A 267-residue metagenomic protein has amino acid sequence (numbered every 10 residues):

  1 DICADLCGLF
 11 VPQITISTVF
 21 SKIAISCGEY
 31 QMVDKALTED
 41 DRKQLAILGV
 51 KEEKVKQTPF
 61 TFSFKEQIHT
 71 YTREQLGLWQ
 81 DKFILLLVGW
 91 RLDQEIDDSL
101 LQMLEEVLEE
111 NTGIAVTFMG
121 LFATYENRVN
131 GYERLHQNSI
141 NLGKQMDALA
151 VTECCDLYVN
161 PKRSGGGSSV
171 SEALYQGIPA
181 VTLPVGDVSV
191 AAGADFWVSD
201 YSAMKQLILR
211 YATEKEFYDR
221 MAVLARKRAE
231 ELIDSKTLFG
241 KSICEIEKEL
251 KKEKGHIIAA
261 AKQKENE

Functional and structural regions predicted by a protein language model:
L6-A36: Active-site proximal beta-strand in glycosyltransferases
I16, D34, L87-W90, M119 (+2 more regions): Short hydrophobic "strand-cap" motifs at the C-terminus of beta-strands
C27, E153-C154: Alpha-helix C-terminal capping/helix-to-coil transition sites in glycosyltransferase folds
E39, K43, I47-G131, L135: Conserved catalytic-core segment of nucleotide-activated headgroup transferases in glycan assembly
E52, K162-D219, R226-R228: Catalytic binding pocket for nucleotide-activated donors in carbohydrate/polymer assembly enzymes
T70, T213-E253: A charged, aromatic-enriched C-terminal amphipathic alpha-helix characteristic of glycosyltransferases across folds
Y125, H136-Q145, V151: Active-site donor-binding acidic/aromatic loop of nucleotide-activated sugar and phosphosugar transferases involved
L149, D156, G177-P179: A short alpha->beta transition loop at the rim of the catalytic pocket in nucleotide-sugar-dependent
